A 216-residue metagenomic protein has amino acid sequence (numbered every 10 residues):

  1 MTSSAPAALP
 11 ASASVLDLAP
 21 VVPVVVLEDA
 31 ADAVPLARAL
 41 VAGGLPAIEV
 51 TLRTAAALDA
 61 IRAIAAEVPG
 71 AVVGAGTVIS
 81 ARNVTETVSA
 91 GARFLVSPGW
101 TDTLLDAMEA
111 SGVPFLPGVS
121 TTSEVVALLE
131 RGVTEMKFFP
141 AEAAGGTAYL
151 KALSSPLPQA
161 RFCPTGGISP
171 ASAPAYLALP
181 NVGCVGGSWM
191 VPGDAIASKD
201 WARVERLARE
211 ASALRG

Functional and structural regions predicted by a protein language model:
M1-R93, A110, Q159, P170-A171 (+2 more regions): Conserved N-terminal beta1-alpha1 strand-loop-helix module at the mouth
V26-D29, T54, A75-A81, S97-T101 (+3 more regions): Glycine-rich beta-to-alpha transition loops that act as phosphate-gripper elements at the mouths of alpha/beta enzyme
A60, R82-N83, T103-L104, S123-E124 (+2 more regions): Short acidic active-site motifs
A71-A75, R93-G99, P114-G118, E135-P140 (+2 more regions): Short hydrophobic/aromatic-enriched beta-strand-loop microsegments
N83-V84, V88-L128: Hydrophobic, well-structured mid-protein blocks that either form specific transmembrane helices
F94-L104, K137-G146, N181-R203: Glycine-rich phosphate-binding active-site loops on the catalytic face of alpha/beta enzymes
M108, G112-F115, G146-L157, P164: CoA-thioester-processing core
T121-M136, G146-P156: Anionic-ligand binding region
